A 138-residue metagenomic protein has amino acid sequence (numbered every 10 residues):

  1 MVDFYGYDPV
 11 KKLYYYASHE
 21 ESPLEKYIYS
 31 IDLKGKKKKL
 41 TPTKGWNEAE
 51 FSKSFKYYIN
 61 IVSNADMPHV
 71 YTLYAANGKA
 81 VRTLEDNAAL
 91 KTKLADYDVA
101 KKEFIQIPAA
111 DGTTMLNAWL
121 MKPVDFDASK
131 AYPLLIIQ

Functional and structural regions predicted by a protein language model:
M1: Blade-loop segments of beta-propeller domains
F4-G6, A17, K26, K37-K130: Non-catalytic accessory segments flanking enzyme active sites
P9-K11: A cross-family structural signal marking well-folded subdomains
L13-Y16, S22: N-terminal accessory segments
P133: Alpha/beta-hydrolase fold active-site loops
